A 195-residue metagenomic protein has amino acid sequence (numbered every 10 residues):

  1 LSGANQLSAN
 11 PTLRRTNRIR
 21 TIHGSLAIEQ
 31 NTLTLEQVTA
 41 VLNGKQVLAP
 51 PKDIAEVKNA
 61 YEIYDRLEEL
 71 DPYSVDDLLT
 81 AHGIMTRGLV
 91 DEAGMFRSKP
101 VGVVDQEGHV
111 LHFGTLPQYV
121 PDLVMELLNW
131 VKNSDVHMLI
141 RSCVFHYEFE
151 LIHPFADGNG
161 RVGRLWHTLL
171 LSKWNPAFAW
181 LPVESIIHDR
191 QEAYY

Functional and structural regions predicted by a protein language model:
L1-Y195: FIC/Doc superfamily catalytic core
